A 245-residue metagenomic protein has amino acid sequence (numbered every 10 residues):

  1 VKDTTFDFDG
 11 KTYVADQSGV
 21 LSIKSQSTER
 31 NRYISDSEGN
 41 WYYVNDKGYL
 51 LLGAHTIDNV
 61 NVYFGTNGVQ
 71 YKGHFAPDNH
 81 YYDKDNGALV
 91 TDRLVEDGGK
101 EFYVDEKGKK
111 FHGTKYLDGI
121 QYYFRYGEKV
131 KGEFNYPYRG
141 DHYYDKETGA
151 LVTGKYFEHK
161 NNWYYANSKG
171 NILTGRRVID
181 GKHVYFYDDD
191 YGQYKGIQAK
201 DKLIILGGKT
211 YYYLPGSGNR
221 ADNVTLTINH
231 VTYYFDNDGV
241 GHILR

Functional and structural regions predicted by a protein language model:
V1-R245: Extracellular adhesion/carbohydrate-binding repeat motifs centered on closely spaced tryptophans
